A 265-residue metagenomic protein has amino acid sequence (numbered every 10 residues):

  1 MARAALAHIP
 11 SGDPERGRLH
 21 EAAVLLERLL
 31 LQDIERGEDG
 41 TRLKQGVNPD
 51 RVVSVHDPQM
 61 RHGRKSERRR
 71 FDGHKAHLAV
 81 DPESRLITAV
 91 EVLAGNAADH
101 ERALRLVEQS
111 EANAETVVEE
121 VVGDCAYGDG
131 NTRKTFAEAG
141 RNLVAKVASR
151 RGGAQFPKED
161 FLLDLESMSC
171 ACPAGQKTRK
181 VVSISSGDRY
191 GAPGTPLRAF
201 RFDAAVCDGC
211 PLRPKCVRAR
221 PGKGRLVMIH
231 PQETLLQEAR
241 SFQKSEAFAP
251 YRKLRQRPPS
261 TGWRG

Functional and structural regions predicted by a protein language model:
M1-G265: Anion-binding and metal-coordination hotspots
